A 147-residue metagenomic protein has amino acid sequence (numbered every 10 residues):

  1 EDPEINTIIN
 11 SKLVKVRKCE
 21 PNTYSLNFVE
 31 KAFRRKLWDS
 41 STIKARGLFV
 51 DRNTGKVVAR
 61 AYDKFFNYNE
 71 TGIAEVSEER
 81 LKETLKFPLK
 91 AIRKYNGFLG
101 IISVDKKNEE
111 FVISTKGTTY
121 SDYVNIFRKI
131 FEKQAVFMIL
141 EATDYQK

Functional and structural regions predicted by a protein language model:
E1-K147: Core nucleotide-handling region used for phosphoryl-transfer chemistry
